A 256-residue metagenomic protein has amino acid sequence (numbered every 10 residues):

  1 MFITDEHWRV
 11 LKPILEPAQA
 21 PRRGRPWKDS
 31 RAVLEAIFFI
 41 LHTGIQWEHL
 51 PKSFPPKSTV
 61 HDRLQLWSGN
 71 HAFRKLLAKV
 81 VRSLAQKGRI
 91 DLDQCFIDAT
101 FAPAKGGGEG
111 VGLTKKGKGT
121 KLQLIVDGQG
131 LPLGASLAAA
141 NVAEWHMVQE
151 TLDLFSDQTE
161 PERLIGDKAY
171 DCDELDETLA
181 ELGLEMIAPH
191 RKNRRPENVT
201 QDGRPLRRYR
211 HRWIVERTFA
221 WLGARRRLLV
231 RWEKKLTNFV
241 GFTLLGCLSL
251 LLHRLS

Functional and structural regions predicted by a protein language model:
M1-S256: Short alpha-helical elements
